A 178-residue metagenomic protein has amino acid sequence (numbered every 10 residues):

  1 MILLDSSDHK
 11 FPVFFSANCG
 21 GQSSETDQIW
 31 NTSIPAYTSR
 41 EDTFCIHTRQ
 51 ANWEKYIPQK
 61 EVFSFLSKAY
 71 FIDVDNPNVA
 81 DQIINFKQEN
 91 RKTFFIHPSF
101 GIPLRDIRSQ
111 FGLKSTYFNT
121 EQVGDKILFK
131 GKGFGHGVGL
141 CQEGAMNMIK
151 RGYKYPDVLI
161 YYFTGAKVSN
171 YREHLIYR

Functional and structural regions predicted by a protein language model:
M1-R178: Conserved, single-site charged/polar hotspot
